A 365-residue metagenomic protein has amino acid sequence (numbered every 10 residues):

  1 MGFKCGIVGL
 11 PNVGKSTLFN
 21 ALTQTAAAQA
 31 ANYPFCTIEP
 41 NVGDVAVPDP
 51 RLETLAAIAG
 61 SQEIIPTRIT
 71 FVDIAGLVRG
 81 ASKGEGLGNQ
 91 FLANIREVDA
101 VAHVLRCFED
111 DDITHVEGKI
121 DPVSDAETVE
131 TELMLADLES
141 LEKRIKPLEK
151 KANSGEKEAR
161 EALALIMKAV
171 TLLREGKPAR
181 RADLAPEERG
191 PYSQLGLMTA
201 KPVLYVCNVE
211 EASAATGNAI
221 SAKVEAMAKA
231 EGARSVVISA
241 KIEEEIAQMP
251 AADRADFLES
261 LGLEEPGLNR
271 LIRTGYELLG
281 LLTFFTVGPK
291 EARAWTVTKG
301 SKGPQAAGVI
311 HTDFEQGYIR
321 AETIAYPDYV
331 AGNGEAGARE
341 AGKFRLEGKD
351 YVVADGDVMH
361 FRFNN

Functional and structural regions predicted by a protein language model:
M1-D112, E142, L148: Conserved G1/Walker A P-loop phosphate-binding module
G2-V8, V13, F19, P147-A354 (+1 more regions): C-terminal-of-GTPase-core extension/linker across diverse P-loop GTPases
G6, F35, P40-G43, P50-L52 (+16 more regions): Short capping/connector residues at structural and topological boundaries
T17, P34, T70, I120 (+4 more regions): Generic signal for short, ordered secondary-structure residues within or immediately flanking folded domains
L22, G84-L87, V116-K119, N218-A222 (+1 more regions): Short, glycine/charged-enriched secondary-structure capping and boundary segments
A26-P34, N41-G43, R51-T54, K83 (+11 more regions): Glycine-rich, flexible loop/turn motifs
F35, D49-L52, I65-F71, E85-D99 (+10 more regions): Amphipathic alpha-helical transducer elements in NTP-driven molecular machines
G43-P48, A75-E85, R96-A159, L172-A185 (+1 more regions): Conserved Switch II/interswitch segment of TRAFAC-class P-loop GTPases
